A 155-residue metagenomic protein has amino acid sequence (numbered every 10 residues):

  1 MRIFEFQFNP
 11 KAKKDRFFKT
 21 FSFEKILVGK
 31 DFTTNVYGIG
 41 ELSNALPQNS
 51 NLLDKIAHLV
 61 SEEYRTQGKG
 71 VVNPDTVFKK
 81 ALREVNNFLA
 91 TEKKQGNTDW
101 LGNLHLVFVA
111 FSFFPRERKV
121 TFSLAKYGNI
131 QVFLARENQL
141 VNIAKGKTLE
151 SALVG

Functional and structural regions predicted by a protein language model:
M1-Y64, N97-A125, I130-E137: N-terminal entry segment of metal-dependent catalytic domains or homologous docking segments
A57-T98: Helix-loop-helix
K69-V71, N103, K147: Intrinsically disordered, low-complexity regions
E137-I143: A short alpha->loop->secondary-structure connector
I143-G155: Conserved, helical-rich catalytic subdomain that frames metal- and/or nucleotide-binding sites in enzyme alpha/beta
